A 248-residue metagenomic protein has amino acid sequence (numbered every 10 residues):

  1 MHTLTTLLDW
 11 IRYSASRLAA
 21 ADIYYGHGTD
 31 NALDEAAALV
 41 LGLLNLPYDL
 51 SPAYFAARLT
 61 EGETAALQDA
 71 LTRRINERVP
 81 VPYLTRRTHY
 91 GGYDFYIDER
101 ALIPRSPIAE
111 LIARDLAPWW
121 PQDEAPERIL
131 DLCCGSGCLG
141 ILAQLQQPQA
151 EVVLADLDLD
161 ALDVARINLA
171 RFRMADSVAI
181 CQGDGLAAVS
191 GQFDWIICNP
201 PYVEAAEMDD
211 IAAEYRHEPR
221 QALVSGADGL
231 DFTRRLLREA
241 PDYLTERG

Functional and structural regions predicted by a protein language model:
H2-G91: N-terminal auxiliary segments of SAM/dcSAM-dependent transferases
L4-T5, L33, T60-T64, L102-S106 (+2 more regions): Short, solvent-exposed loop/helix junctions and linker helices that flank or host conserved functional motifs
I11, A36, L67-Q68, V81 (+5 more regions): A general structural signal for well-ordered alpha-helical segments in protein cores
A21-G26, L116-E124, L244: Alpha-helix termini
Y54-F55, A65-P148, A155-V164: SAM-dependent Rossmann-like transferase core, predominantly class I methyltransferases with a strong bias toward
A113, Q146-G248: S-adenosylmethionine
